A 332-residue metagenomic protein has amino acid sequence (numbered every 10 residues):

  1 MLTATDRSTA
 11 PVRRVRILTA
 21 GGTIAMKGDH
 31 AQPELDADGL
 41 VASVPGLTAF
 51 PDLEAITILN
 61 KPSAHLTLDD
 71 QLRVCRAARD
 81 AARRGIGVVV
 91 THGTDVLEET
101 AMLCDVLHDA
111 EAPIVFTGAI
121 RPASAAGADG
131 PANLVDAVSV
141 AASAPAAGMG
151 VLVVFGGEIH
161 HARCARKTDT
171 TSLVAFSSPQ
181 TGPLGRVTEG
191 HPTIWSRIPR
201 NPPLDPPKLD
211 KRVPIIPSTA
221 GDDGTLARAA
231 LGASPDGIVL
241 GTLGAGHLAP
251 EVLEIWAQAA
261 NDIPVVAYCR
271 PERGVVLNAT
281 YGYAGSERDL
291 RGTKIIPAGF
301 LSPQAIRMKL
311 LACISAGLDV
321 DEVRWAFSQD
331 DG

Functional and structural regions predicted by a protein language model:
M1-D80, E254, R273, P297: ATP/NTP phosphate-donor binding region
L2, T9-R14, L18-A25, H30 (+3 more regions): Accessory alpha-helical/coil subdomains and C-terminal extensions that flank or cap enzyme catalytic cores
L18-A20, V90-H92, V115-G118, G150-G156 (+3 more regions): Short beta-strand segments
G28-A31, A101, A126-D129, H161-K167 (+1 more regions): Short acidic, glycine/serine/threonine-rich loops at helix termini
G85-L97, A233-G244: Short acidic, glycine-rich surface-loop motifs adjacent to enzyme active sites
T91-A112, L248-A257: Short Gly/Thr/Asp-enriched flexible loops that form oxyanion-binding sites at enzyme active sites
F116-T188: Internal gly/pro-rich beta-alpha loop/helix module that stabilizes soluble enzyme cofactors or their anionic handles
P250-G332: ATP/nucleoside-binding phosphotransfer catalytic cores, i.e., glycine-rich phosphate-binding loops
